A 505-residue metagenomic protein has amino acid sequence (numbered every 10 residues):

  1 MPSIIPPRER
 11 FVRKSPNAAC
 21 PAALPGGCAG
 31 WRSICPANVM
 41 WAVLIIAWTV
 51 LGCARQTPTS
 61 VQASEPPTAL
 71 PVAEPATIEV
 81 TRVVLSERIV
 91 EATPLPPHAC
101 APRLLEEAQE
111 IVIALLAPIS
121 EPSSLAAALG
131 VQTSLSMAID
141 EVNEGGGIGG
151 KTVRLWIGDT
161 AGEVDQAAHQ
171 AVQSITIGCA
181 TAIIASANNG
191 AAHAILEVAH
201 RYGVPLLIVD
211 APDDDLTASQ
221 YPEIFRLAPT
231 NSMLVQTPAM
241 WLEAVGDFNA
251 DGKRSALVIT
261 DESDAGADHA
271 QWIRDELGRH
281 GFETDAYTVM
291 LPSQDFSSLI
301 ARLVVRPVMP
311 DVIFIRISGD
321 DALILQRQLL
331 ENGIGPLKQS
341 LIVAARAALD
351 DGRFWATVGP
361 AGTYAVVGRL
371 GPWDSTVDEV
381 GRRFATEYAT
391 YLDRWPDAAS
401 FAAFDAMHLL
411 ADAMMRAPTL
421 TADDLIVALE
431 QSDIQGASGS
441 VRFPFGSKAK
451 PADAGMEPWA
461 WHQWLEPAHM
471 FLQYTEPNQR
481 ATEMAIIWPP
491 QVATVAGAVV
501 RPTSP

Functional and structural regions predicted by a protein language model:
M1-L115, L135, P505: Intrinsically disordered, low-complexity Ser/Thr/Pro-rich tracts
L95-A101, A126-V131, G145-Y221, L227 (+2 more regions): Beta-alpha junction/loop-to-helix N-cap segments that form part of ligand/metal-binding clefts
C100-S136, G158-V164, A187-N188, D261-A267 (+2 more regions): Extracytoplasmic "Venus flytrap"
L115, S174-A187, L207-V209, S255-T260 (+3 more regions): Periplasmic-binding protein-like
A126-I148, Q271-E276: Short, polar/charged alpha-helical segment
D214-D215, P222-N332, W373-R383: Extracellular/periplasmic Venus flytrap/periplasmic-binding protein
Q326-F404, M415-R416, I487-S504: Extracellular/periplasmic periplasmic-binding protein-like sensory domains
T390-D397, A411-E483: Segments of small-molecule ligand-sensing domains
